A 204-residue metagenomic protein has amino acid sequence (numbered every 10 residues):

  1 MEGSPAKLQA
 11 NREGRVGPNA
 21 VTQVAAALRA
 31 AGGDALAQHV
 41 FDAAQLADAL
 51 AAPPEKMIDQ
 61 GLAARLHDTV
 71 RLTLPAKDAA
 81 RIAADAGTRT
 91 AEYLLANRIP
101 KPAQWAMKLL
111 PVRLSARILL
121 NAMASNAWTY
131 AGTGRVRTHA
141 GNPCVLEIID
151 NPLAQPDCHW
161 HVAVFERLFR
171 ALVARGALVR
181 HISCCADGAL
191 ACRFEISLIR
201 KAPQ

Functional and structural regions predicted by a protein language model:
M1-R81: N-terminal leader/assembly segments
E2-V24, W128-V162, R170-Q204: Short terminal or interdomain "cap/linker" segment that borders an active site or interface and mediates
A31-D34, C158, F165: Soluble, non-transmembrane catalytic domains of enzymes that act on hydrophobic metabolites at membranes
L36-A47, A80-D85, L110, A177-A186: Short alpha-helical "patches" and their helix-cap loops
A52-W160, S183: Amphipathic interaction/junction segments at domain boundaries or subunit interfaces
